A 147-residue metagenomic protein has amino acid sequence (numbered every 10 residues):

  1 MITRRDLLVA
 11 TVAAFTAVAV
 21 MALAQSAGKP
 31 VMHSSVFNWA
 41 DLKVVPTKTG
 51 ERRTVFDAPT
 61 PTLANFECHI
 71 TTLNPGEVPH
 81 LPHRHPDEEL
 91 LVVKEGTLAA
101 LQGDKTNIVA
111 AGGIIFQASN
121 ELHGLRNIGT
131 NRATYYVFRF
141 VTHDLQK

Functional and structural regions predicted by a protein language model:
I2-N65, L145-K147: A short, N-terminal "cap"/entry segment at the start of jelly-roll beta-barrel domains of the cupin/DSBH fold
F15, F66-H69, I114, Y135: Aromatic/pi-system hotspot detector in well-structured domains
T54, H69-R84: Conserved short histidine dyad/triad with adjacent acidic residue
I70, L90, K105-I108: Short, surface-exposed secondary-structure edge patches
V78-H80, R84, A99, I115 (+1 more regions): Histidine-centered metal-chelating micro-motifs
P86-E88, V92-L98: Glycine- and acidic-residue-biased ligand/ion/polar-headgroup-sensing regions
K105-S119: Short acidic-glycine-tyrosine-enriched beta hairpin
S119-D144: Ligand-binding loop in jelly-roll beta-barrel domains
